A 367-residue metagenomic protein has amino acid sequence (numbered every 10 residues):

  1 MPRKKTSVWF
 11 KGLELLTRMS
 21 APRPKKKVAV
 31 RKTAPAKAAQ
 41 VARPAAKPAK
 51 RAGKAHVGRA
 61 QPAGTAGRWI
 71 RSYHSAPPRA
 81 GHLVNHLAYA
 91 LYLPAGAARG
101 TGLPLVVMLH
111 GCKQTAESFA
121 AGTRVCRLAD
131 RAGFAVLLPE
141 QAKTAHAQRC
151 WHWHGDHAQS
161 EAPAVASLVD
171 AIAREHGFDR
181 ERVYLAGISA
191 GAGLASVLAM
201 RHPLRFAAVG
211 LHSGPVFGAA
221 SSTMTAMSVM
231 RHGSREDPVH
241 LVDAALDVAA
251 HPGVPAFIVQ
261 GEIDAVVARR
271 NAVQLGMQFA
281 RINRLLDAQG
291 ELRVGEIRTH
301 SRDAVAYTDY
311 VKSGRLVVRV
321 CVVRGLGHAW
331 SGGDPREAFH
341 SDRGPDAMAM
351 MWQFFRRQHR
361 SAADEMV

Functional and structural regions predicted by a protein language model:
M1-L105, E117-T123, R131, A135 (+8 more regions): A domain-start/cap signature at the N-terminus of enzymes
L103, G111-T115, L326: Active-site glycine-rich loops that stabilize anionic/oxyanionic intermediates across multiple enzyme folds
E140-S160: Cap/lid segment of the alpha/beta-hydrolase catalytic domain
Q141, G210-A219: Active-site nucleophile loop of the alpha/beta-hydrolase fold
H154-H176, V197: Alpha/beta-hydrolase active-site loop
G177-S189: Alpha/beta-hydrolase fold nucleophile elbow
A192-L204: Short glycine-enriched nucleophile-adjacent loop and the immediately C-terminal alpha-helix near the catalytic center
I258-Q260, D264: Short beta-strand/loop motif that positions the catalytic acidic residue of the alpha/beta-hydrolase fold
